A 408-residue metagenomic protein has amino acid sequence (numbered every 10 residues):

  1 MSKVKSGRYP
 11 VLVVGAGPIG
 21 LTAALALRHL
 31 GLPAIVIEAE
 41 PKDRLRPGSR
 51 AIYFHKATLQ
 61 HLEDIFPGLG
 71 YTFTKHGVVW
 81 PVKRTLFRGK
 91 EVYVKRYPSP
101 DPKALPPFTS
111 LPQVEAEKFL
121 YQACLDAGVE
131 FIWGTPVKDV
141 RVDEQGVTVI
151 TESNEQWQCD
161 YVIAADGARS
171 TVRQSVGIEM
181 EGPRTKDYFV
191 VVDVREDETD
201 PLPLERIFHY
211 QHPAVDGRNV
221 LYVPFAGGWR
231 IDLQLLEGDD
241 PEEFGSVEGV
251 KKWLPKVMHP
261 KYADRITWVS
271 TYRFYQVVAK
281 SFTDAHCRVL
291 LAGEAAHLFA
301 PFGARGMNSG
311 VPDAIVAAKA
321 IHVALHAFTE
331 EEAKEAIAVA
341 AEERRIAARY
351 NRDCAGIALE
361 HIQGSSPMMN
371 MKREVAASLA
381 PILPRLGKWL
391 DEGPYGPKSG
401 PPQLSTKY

Functional and structural regions predicted by a protein language model:
M1-V11, A26-L30: Extreme N-terminal leader/targeting segments of oxidoreductases
K3-K5, A320-Y408: C-terminal helical "tail/cap" subdomain of flavin- and related membrane-associated enzymes
G7-Y9, E152-Y161, A165: Core beta-strand elements of the Rossmann-like FAD/NAD(P) dinucleotide-binding domain in flavoenzyme oxidoreductases
V14-A26, L120, A164, I266 (+1 more regions): Conserved mid-domain beta->alpha element of the FAD-binding
R28-S49: Glycine-rich FAD pyrophosphate-binding loop
R46-L125, R352: Active-site-adjacent segment of FAD-dependent monooxygenases/related oxidoreductases
Q122, Y161, A165-F274: Conserved FAD-binding catalytic core of PHBH/FMO-like flavoproteins
W133-V147: A conserved short coil-to-beta-strand element within the FAD-binding core of flavoproteins
